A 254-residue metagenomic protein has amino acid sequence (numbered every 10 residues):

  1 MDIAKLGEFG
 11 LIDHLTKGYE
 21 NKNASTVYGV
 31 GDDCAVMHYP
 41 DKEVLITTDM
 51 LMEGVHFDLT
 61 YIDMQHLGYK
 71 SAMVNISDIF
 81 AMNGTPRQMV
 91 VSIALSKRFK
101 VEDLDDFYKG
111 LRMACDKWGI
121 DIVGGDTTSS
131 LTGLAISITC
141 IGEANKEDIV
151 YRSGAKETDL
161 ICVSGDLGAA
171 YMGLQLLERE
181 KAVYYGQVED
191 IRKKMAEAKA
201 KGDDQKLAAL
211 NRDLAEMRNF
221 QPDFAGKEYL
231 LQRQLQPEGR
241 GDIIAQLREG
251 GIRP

Functional and structural regions predicted by a protein language model:
M1-P254: Helix-biased detector of long, well-ordered alpha-helical tracts
